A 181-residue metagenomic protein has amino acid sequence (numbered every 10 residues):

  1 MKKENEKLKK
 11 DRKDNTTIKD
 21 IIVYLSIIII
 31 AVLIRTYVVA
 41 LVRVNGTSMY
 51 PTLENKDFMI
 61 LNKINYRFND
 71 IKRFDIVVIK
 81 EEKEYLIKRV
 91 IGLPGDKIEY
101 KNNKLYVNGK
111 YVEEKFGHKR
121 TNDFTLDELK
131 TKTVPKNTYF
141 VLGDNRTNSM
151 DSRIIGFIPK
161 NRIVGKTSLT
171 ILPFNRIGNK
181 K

Functional and structural regions predicted by a protein language model:
M1-Y85, I158-K181: Protein maturation boundaries and topogenic segments
I87-G92: Short beta-strand-centered aromatic/proline hotspots
E99-N103: Short, solvent-exposed secondary-structure boundary/capping segments
V107-G109: Short strand-turn-strand beta-turns centered on an Asx-Gly dipeptide
N122-N137: Acidic loop->beta-strand submotif enriched in PP2C/PPM serine/threonine phosphatases
G143: Phosphate/adenylate-binding glycine loop and adjacent helical scaffold
T147-I154: Active-site loop architecture of trypsin-fold serine endopeptidases
